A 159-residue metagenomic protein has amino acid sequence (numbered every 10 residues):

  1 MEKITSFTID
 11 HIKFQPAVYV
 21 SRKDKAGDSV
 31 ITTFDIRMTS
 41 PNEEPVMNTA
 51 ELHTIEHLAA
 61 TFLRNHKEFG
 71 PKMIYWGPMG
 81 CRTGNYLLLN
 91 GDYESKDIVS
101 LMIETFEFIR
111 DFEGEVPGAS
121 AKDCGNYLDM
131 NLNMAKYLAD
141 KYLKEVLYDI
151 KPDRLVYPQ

Functional and structural regions predicted by a protein language model:
M1-L63: His/Glu-rich zincin catalytic helix
V20, A50-L52, E68, D92 (+4 more regions): Generic preference for flexible, low-structure residues
P41, P45-D97: M16/MPP (pitrilysin/insulinase) zinc-metallopeptidase core fold and M16-derived inactive scaffolds
W76-Y148: Active-site-adjacent, His/Asp/Glu-enriched structural segments that form or flank metal-binding and acid/base networks
K144-Q159: Histidine-acidic residue clusters that define the catalytic metal-binding segment of zinc metallopeptidase domains
